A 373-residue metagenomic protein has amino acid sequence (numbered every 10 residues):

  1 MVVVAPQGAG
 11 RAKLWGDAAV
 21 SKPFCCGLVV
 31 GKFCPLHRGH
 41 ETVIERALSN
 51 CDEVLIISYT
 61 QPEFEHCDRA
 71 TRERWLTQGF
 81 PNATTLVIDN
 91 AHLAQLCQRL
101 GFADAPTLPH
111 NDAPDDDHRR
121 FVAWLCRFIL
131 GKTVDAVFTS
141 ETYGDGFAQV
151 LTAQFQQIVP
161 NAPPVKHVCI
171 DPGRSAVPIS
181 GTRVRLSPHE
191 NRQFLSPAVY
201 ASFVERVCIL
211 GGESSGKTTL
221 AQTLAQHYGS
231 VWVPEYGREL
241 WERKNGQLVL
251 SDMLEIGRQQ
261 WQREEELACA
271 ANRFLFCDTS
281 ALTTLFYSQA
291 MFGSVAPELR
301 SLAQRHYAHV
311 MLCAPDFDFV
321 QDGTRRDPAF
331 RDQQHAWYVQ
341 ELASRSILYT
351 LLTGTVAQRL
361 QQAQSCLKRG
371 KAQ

Functional and structural regions predicted by a protein language model:
M1-E205: Nucleotidyltransferase catalytic core that binds NTPs
I209: Hydrophobic anchor at the beta1->P-loop junction of P-loop NTPases
G212: P-loop (Walker A) phosphate-binding loop of NTP-binding proteins
K217: Conserved lysine of the Walker
Q222, Q226-E265: Conserved substrate/cofactor phosphate-moiety recognition/catalytic segment in nucleotide-dependent phosphotransferases
Q247-M291: Conserved nucleotide-sensing/catalytic segment adjacent to the nucleotide-binding pocket in NTP-handling enzymes
F292-Q358, Q362-Q364: A glycine- and Lys/Arg-enriched "phosphate-lid" helix/loop adjacent to the NTP-binding pocket of small-molecule kinases
